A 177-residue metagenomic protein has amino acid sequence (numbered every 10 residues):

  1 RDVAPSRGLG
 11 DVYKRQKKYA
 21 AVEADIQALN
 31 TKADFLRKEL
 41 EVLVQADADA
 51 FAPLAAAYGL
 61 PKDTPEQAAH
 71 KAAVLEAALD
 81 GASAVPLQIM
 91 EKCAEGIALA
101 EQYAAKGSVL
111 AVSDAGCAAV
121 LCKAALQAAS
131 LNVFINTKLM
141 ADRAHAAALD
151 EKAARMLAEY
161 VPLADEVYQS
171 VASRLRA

Functional and structural regions predicted by a protein language model:
D2-Y13: Single conserved hydrophobic/aromatic residue that forms the stacking wall/gate of nucleotide- or nucleobase-binding
G8-G10, G107, A128: Glycine-centered flexibility sites
R15, A56, K138-D142: Perimembrane helix-loop junctions in membrane proteins
Q16-G59, M156, L163-D165: A structural-propensity feature for long, helix-poor, extended segments
K18-A33, A68-L75, D142, L149 (+1 more regions): Disorder-to-helix initiation segments
A33, R37, V44, S83 (+2 more regions): Short amphipathic alpha-helical/adjacent loop interface patches that line ligand and macromolecule-binding sites
D47, F51-V120, N136: Amphipathic alpha-helical interface segments
G96-L99, A111-V171, A177: Preference for long, well-ordered alpha-helical segments
